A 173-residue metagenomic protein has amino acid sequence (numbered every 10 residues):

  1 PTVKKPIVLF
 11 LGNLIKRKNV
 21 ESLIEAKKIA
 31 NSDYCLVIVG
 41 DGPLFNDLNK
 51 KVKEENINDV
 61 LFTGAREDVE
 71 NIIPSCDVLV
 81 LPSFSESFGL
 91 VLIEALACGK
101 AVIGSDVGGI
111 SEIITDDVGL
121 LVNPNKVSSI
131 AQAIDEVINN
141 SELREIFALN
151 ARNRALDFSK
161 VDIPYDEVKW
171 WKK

Functional and structural regions predicted by a protein language model:
P6-I29, L36-V39, P43-N49, S128: A conserved mid-protein helix/loop that constitutes part of the nucleotide-sugar donor-binding site
A65, F84: Aromatic "clamp/platform" in nucleotide-sugar-dependent glycosyltransferases that forms part of the donor/acceptor
E70, D77, G99: A short alpha->beta transition loop at the rim of the catalytic pocket in nucleotide-sugar-dependent
E94, V107-L121: Short acidic/histidine- and often glycine-rich active-site loop of Leloir-type glycosyltransferases that engages
A101-G104: Short hydrophobic beta-strand element within catalytic cores of glycosyltransferases and related nucleotide-activated
D116, L120-V127, E136-S141: Conserved acidic donor-binding segment of nucleotide-sugar-dependent glycosyltransferases
E136, L143-D157: A short, well-ordered alpha-helix in the C-terminal region of glycosyltransferases
K160-K173: C-terminal alpha-helical cap of glycosyltransferases
